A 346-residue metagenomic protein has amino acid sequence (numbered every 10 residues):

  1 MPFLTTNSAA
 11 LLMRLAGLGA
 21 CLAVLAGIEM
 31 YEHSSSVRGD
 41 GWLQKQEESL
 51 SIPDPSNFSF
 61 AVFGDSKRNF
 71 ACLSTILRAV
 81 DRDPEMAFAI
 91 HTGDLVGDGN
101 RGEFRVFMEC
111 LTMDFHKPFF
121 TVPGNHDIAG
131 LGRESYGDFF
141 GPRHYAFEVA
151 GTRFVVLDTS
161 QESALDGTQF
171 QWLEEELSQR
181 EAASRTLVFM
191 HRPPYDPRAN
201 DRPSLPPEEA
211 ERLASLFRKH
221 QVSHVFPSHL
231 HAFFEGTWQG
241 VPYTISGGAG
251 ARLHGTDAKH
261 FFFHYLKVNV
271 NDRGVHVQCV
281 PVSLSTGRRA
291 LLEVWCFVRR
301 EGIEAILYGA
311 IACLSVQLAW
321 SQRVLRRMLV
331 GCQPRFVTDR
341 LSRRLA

Functional and structural regions predicted by a protein language model:
P2-M30: Hydrophobic secretory-pathway targeting helix
V24-V106, P197: N-terminal active-site segment of His-dependent metallophosphoesterases
H33-Q46, D54, T237, K259 (+1 more regions): A short C-terminal boundary segment appended to hydrolase-like catalytic domains
S35-Q44, I52-D54, R101-T186, N200-H224 (+2 more regions): Extended active-site neighborhood of metal-dependent phosphoesterases/phosphodiesterases
F60-V62, F88-H91, T121-V122, V188 (+1 more regions): Residue-level marker for buried hydrophobic side chains located in beta-strands that build the well-ordered beta-sheet
D65, G93-D94, G124-N125, H191 (+1 more regions): Active-site glycine-centered loops adjacent to acidic/histidine catalytic or metal-binding residues that shape
R68, G97, Q161, P194 (+1 more regions): Short, glycine/acidic-enriched loop or turn micro-motifs at the edges of active sites
L187-P193, R198: Acidic/histidine-rich, metal-coordinating catalytic segments
